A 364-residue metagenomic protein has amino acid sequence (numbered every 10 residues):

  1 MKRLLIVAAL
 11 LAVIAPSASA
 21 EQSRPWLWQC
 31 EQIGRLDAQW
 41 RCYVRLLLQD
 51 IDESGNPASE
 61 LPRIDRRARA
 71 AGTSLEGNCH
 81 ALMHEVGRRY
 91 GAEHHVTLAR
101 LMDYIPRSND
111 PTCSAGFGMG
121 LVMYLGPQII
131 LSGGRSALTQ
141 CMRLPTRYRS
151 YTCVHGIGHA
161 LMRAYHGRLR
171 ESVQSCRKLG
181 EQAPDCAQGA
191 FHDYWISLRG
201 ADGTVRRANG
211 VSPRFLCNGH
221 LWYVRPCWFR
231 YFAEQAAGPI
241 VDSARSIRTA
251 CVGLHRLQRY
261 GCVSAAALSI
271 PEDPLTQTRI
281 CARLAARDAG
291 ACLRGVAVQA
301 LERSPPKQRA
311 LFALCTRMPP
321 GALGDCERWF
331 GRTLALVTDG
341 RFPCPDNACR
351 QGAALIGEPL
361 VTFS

Functional and structural regions predicted by a protein language model:
L4-V13: Sec-dependent N-terminal signal peptides
A15-S17: N-terminal signal peptide c-region/cleavage motif recognized by signal peptidases
E21-S364: Non-catalytic tandem-repeat scaffold regions and their flanking low-complexity/translocation tails
